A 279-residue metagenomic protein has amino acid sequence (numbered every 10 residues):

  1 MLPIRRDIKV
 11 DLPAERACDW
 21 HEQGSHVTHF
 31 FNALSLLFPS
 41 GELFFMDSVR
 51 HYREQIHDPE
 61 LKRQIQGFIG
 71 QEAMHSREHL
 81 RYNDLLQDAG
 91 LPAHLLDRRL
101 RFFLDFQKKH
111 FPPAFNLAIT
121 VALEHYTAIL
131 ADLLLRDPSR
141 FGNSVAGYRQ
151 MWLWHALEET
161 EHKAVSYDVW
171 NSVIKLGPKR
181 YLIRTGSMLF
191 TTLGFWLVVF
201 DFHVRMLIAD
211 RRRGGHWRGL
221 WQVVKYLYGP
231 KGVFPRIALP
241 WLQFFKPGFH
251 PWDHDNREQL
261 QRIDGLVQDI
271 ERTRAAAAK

Functional and structural regions predicted by a protein language model:
M1-K279: Non-heme di-metal
